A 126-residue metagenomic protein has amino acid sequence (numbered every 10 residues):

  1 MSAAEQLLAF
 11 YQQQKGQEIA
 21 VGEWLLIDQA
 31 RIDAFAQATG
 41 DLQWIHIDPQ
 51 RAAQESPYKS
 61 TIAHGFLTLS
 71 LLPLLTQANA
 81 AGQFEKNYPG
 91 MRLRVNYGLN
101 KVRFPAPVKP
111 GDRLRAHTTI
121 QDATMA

Functional and structural regions predicted by a protein language model:
S2-N96: Hot-dog-fold acyl-thioester-processing enzymes
V95-A126: Hydrophobic beta-sheet segments that form the core/acyl-binding groove of ACP/CoA-dependent acyl-chain-processing
